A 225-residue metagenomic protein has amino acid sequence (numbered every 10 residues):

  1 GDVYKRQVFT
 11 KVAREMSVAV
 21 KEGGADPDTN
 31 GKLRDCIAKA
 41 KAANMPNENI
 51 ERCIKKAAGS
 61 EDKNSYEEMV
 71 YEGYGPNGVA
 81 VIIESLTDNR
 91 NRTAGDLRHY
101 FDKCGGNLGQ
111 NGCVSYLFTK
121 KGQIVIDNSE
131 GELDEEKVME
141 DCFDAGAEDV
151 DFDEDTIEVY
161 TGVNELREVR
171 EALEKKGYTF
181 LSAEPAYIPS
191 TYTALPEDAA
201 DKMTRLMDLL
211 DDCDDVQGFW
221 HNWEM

Functional and structural regions predicted by a protein language model:
V3-Y4: Short, small-residue-biased leader/transition segments that mark boundaries at the very start of proteins
Q7, K11, D28-D35, N44-N49 (+8 more regions): Charged, alpha-helix-enriched surfaces in structured cytosolic catalytic cores of large nucleotide-utilizing machines
V20, G73-G75, I83-T87, I126-E130 (+1 more regions): Flexible glycine-/small-residue-rich
P27-I82: Translation machinery proteins
Y71-G75, N89, S115-Y116, D141 (+2 more regions): Replace "in large, NTP-powered and nucleic-acid-processing enzymes" with "in large, NTP-powered factors and other
E72-L86, T93-T119: RNA pseudouridine synthases
Q123-M225: Positively charged, low-complexity, intrinsically disordered RNA-binding extensions
